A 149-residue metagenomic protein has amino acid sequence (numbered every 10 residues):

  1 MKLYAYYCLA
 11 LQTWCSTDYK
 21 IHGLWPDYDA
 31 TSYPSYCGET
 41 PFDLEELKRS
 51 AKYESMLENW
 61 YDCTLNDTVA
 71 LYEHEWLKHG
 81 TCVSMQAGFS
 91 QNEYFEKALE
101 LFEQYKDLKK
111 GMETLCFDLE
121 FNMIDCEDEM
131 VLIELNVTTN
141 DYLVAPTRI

Functional and structural regions predicted by a protein language model:
M1-L65: Betabetaalpha-Me/HNH-type nuclease active-site subdomain
E54-I149: C-terminal, well-folded lobe of enzymatic/effector domains
